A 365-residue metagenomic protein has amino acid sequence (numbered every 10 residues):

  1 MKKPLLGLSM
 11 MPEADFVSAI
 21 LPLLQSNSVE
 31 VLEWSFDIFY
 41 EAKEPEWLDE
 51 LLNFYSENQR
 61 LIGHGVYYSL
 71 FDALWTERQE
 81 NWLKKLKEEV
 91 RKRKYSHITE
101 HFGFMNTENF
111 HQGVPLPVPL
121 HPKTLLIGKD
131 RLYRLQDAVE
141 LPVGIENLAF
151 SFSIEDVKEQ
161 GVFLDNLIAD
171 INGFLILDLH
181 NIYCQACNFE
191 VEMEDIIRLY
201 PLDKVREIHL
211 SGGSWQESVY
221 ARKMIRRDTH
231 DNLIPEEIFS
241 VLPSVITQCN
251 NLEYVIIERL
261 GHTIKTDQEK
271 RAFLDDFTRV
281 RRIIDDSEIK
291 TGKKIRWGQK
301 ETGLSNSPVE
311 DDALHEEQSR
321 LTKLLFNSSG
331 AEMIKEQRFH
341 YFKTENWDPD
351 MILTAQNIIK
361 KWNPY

Functional and structural regions predicted by a protein language model:
M1-E88, E310-F339, T344: N-terminal pre-domain/capping segments
P12-A14, F36-Y40, Q59, Y67-S69 (+5 more regions): Active-site-proximal loop/turn and secondary-structure-junction residues that shape catalytic pockets, frequently
L21-S28, P45-G63, E80-S96, Y133-A138 (+3 more regions): Acidic (Asp/Glu)-rich catalytic clusters
L32, I98, V143, D178 (+3 more regions): Conserved, mostly hydrophobic/aromatic
E44, W75-T76, P115-L125, Q185-C249 (+1 more regions): Gly/Pro-rich active-site loop or hairpin
Q79-F174: Active-site acidic/histidine proton-transfer and metal-coordination neighborhood in alpha/beta enzyme cores
Q136-Y220: Acidic/histidine-rich catalytic cores of soluble enzymes
D267-Y365: C-terminal accessory extensions appended to soluble enzyme cores
